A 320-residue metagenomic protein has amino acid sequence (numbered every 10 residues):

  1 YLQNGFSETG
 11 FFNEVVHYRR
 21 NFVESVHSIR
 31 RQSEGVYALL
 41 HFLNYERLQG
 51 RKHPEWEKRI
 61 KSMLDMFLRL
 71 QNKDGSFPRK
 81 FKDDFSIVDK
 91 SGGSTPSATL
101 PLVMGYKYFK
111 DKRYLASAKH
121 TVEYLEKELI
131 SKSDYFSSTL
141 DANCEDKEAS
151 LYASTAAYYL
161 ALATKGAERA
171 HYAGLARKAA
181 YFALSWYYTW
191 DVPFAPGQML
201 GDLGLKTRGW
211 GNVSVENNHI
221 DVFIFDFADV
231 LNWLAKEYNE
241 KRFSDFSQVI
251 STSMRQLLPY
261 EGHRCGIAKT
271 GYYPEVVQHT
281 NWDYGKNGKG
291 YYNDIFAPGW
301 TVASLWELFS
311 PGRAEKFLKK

Functional and structural regions predicted by a protein language model:
Y1-K320: Glycan-recognition and catalytic cores of secretory/periplasmic carbohydrate-active enzymes
